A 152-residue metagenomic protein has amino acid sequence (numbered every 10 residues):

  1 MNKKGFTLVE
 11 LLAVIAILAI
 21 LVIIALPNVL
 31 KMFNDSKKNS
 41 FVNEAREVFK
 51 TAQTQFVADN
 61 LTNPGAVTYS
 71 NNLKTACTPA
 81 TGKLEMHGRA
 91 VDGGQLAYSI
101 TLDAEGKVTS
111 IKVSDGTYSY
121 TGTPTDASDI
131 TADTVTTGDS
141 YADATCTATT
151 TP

Functional and structural regions predicted by a protein language model:
N2-V29: N-terminal single-pass transmembrane signal-anchor helix
L18-L21, M32, T51, Q55-A58: Short hydrophobic alpha-helical module
V22, F41, V108-I111: Conserved short hydrophobic patches within well-ordered secondary structure
L26-F41: Sec-dependent signal peptide cleavage junction
K37-N63: Membrane-proximal N-terminal amphipathic helix
T54-P152: Periplasmic/extracellular, small/polar-rich flexible segments of pilin-like filament-forming proteins
